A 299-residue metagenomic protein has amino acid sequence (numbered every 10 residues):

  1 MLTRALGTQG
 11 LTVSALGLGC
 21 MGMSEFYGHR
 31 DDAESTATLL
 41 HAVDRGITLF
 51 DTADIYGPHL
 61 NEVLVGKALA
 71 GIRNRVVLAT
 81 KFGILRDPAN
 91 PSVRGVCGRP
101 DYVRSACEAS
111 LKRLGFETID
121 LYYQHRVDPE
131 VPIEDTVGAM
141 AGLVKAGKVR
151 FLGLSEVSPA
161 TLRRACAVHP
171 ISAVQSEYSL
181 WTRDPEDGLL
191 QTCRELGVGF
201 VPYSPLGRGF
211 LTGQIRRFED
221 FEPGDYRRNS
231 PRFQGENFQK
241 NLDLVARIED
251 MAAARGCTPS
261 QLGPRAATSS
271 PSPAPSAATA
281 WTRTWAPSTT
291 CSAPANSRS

Functional and structural regions predicted by a protein language model:
M1-V77: N-terminal binding-site loop/beta-alpha segment at the start of enzyme catalytic domains that lines or forms
L18-C20, T52, L121-Q124, L154 (+2 more regions): Conserved beta-strand positions
G22-Y27, L85-V93, A280: A short acidic, helix-capping loop that chelates divalent metal ions and anchors anionic groups
R30-A42, G98-L114, S158-R164: Short, acidic/polar
R30-E34, L60, L64, R94-Y102 (+2 more regions): Alpha-helix N-cap and loop-to-helix initiation/capping positions
L111-P129: Active-site groove signature of glycoside hydrolases
V127-R298: Beta/alpha (TIM)-barrel catalytic core signal, keyed to glycine-rich beta->alpha loops juxtaposed to Asp/Glu that bind
